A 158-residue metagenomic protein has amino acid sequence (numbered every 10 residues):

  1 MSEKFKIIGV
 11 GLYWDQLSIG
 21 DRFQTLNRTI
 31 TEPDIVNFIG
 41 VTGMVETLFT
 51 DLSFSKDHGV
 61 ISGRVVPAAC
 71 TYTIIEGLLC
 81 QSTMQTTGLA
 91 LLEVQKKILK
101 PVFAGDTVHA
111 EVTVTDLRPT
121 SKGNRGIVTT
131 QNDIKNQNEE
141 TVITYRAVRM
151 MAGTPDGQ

Functional and structural regions predicted by a protein language model:
M1-S18, I98-Q158: HotDog/MaoC-like acyl-thioester-processing domains
S2-E93, T154-Q158: Hot-dog-fold acyl-thioester-processing enzymes
